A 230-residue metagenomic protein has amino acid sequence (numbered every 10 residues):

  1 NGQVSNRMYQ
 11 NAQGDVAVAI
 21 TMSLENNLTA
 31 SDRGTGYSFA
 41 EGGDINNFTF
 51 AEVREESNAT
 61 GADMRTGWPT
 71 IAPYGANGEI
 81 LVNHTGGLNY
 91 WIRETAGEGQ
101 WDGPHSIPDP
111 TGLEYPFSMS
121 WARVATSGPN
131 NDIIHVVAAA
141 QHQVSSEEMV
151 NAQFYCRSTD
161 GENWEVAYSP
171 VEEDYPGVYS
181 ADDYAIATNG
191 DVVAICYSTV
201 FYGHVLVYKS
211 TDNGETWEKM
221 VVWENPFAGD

Functional and structural regions predicted by a protein language model:
N1-D230: Extracellular, repeat-based ectodomains that mediate carbohydrate processing or recognition
